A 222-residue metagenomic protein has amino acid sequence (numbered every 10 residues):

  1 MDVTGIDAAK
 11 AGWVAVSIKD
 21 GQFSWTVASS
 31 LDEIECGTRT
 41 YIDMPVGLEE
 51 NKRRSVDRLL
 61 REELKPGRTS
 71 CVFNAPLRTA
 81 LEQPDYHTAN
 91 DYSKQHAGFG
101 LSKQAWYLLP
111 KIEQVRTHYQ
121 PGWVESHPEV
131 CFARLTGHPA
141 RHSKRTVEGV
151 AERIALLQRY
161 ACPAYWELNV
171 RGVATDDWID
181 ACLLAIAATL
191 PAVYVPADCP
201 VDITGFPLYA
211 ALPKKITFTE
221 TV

Functional and structural regions predicted by a protein language model:
M1-T4, A8-V222: Phosphate- and other anionic-substrate recognition elements at nucleic-acid/protein interfaces
